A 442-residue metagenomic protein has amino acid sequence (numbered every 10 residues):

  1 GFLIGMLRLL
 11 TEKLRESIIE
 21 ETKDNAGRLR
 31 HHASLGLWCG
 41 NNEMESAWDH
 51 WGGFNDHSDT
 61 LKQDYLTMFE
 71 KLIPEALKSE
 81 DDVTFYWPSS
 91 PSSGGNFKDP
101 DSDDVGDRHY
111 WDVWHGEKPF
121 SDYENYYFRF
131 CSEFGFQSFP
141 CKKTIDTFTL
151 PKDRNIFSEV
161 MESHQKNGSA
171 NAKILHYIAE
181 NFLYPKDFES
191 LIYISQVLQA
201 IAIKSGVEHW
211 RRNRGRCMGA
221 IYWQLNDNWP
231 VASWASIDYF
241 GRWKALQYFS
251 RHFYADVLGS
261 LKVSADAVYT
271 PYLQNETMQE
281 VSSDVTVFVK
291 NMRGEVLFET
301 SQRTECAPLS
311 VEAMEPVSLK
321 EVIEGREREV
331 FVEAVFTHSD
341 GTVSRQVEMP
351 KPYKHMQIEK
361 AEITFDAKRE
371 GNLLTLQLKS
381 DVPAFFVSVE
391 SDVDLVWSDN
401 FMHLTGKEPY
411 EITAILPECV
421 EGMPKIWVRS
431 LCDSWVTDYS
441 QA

Functional and structural regions predicted by a protein language model:
G1-S17, V83, P100-E117: Aromatic-lined substrate-binding rim segments of carbohydrate-active enzymes
R8-F97, I201, F240-G241: Active-site neighborhood of glycoside hydrolase catalytic domains
W38, E75-K78, W87-P100, V105 (+1 more regions): Substrate-binding clefts and catalytic carboxylate motifs of secreted carbohydrate-active enzymes
Y239, H252-S260, V343-D366: Long, low-complexity ectodomains and other extracytoplasmic segments of secretory-pathway proteins
T270-E276, T375-D381, I415: Short edge beta-strand/loop segments characteristic of extracellular beta-sandwich folds
T277-E295, K379-W397: Short acidic, flexible loop segments centered on an aromatic residue
F288-R326, D394-V420: Intrinsically disordered, low-complexity Pro/Gly/Ser/Thr-rich segments with frequent PxxP/GP/PP motifs and embedded
E315-E359, P417-A442: Terminal connector regions
